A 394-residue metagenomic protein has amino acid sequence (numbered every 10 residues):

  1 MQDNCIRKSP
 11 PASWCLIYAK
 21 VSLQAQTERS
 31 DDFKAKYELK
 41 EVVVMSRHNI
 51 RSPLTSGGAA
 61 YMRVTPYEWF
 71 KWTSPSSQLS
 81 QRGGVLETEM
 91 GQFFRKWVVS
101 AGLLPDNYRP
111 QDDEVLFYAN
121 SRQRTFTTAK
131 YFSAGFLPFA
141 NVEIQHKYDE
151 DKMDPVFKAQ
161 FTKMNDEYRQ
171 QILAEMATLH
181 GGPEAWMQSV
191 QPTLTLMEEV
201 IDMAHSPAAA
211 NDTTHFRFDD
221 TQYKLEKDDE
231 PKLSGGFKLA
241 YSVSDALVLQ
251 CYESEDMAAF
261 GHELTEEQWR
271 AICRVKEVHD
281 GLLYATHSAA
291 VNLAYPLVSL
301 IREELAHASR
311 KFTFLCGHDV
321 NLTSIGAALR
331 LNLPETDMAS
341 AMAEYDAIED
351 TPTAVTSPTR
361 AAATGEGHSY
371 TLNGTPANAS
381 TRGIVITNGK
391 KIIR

Functional and structural regions predicted by a protein language model:
M1-T27: Bacterial Sec-dependent N-terminal signal peptides
Q26-E114, N120-T313, G317-A354: Signature for phosphate-centric chemistry
V42, E366-H368, I384: Conserved beta-strand and immediately adjacent loop positions that scaffold enzyme active sites
Q81, L372, T387: Short, ordered coil/turn segments that flank beta-strands lining enzyme active or ligand-binding pockets
T351-T375: Residue-level detector of functionally pivotal "anchor" positions at catalytic/ligand-binding pockets or at interdomain
P376-G383: Conserved beta-loop-beta connector loops within the AMP-binding
I384-R394: C-terminal tail/sorting-segment detector
